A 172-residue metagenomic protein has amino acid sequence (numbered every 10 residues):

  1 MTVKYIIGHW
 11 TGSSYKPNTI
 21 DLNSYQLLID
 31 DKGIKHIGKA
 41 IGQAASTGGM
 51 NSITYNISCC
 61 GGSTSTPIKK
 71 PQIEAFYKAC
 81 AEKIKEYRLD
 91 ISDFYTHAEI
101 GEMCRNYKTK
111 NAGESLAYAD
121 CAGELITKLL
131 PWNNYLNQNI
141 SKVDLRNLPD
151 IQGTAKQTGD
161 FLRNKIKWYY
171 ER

Functional and structural regions predicted by a protein language model:
M1-G42: Short, conserved "active-site rim" segments that organize catalytic pockets and cofactor/ligand binding
V3-I6, G62-R172: Basic/polar, cationic surfaces and motifs that engage anionic cell-wall and phosphate/carboxylate ligands
I7-H9, K16, A44-N56, G101-M103: Active-site microenvironments of hydrolase-like enzyme catalytic domains
N23, I53, D90: Residue-level signal for beta-strand positions within conserved beta-sheet cores that form or flank
L28, I34-P71: Peptidoglycan-targeting cell-wall enzymes and recognition modules
